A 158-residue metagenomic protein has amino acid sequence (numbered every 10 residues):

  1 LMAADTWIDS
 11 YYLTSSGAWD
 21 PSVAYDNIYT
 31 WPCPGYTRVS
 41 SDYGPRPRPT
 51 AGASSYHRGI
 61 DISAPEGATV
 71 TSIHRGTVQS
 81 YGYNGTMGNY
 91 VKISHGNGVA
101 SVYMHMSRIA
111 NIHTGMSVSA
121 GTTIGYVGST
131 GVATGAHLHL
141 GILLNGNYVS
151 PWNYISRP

Functional and structural regions predicted by a protein language model:
L1-M2, I93: SH3/SH3-like beta-barrel fold
T6, N84-T86, I124-V132: Short, charged beta-turn/beta-strand-edge "cap" motif at the junction between a beta-strand and an adjacent loop
W7-N89, A120: Surface-exposed, glycine-biased beta-strand/turn segments
Y12-T14, S107-R108, L143-P158: Short peripheral tails and domain-boundary helices/loops at the edges of structured domains
D42, Y81-G82, M106-I109, V127-T130 (+1 more regions): Residue-level recognition of beta-strand microenvironments
S55-R58, S72-R108, A136-L144: Zn2+-dependent peptidoglycan hydrolase active-site motif and core
A64, I109-I112: Short alpha-helix capping/helix-loop boundary micro-motifs
G76-Q79, T114-G131: Active-site-proximal beta-strands of protease catalytic cores
